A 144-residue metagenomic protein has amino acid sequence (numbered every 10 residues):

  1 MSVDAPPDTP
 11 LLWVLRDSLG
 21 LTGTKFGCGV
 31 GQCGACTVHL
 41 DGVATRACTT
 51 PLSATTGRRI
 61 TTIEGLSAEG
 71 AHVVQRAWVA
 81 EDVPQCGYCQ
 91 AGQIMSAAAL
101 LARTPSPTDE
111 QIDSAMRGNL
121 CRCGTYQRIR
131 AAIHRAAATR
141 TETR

Functional and structural regions predicted by a protein language model:
M1-R144: Signature of N-terminal electron-transfer/Fe-S-associated modules in redox systems
